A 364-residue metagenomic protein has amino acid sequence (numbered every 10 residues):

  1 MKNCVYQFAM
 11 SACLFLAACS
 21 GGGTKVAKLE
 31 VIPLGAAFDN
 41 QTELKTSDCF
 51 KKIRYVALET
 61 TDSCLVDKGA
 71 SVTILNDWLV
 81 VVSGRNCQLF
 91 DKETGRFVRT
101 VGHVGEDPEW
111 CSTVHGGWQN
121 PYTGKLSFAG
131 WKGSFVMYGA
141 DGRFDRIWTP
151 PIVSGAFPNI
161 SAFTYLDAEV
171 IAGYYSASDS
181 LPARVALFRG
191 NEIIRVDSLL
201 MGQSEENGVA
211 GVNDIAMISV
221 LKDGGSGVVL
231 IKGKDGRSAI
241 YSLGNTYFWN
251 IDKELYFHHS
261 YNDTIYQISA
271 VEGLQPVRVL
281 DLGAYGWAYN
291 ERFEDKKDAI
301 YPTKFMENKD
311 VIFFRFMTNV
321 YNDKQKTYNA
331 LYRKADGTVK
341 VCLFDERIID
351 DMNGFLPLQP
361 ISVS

Functional and structural regions predicted by a protein language model:
L16-A18: C-terminal motif of bacterial Sec signal peptides marking the signal peptidase cleavage site
T24-Y55: Blade/loop signatures of beta-propeller domains
G35, L75-S83, G124-G130, A168-S180 (+3 more regions): Short beta-strand elements that form the blades of beta-propeller/WD-repeat-like and other beta-sheet-rich scaffold
Q41, I53-R85, H115: Beta-strand-rich domains and repeat architectures in extracellular enzymes and scaffolds, especially beta-propellers
T60-S63, R96-K132, W148-S154: Blade-loop segments of beta-propeller domains
A70-T73, H115-Y122, S161-A168, Y175-A177 (+3 more regions): Structural signature of eukaryotic scaffold interfaces centered on beta-propeller domains
W131-R184, R195-V220: Asp-box/WD-like beta-propeller blade repeats and closely related beta-sheet repeat scaffolds
V277-I300, A335-V363: Conserved blade-ending motifs and adjacent loop-strand segments that build the rim/top face of beta-propeller domains
